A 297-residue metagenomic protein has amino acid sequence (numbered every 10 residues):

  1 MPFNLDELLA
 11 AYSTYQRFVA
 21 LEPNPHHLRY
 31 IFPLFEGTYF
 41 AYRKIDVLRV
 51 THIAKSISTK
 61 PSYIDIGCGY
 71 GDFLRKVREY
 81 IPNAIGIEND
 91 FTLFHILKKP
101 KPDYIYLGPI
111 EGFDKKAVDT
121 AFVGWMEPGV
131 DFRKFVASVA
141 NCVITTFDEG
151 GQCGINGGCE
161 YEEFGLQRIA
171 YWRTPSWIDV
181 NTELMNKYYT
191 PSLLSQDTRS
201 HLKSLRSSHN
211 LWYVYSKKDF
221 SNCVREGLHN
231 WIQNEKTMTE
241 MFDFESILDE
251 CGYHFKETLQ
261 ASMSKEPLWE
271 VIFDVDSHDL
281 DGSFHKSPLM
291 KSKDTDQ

Functional and structural regions predicted by a protein language model:
M1-I57, F273, G282-S292, D296: S-adenosyl-L-methionine
A54, G108-K116: Short amphipathic alpha-helix with an adjacent loop that forms part of the alpha/beta core around
K60-G69: Conserved class I S-adenosyl-L-methionine
G69-G71, E88-L93, E127-P128, D148-G151: Short, polar loop motifs at secondary-structure junctions
D72-P109: Class I SAM-dependent methyltransferase SAM/SAH-binding core
D119-D131: A short SAM/SAH-binding and catalytic strip from SAM-dependent methyltransferases
G129-D219: C-terminal substrate-binding/active-site "lid" region of AdoMet-derived donor-dependent transferases
E183-Q297: Rossmann-like AdoMet/SAM-dependent catalytic core
